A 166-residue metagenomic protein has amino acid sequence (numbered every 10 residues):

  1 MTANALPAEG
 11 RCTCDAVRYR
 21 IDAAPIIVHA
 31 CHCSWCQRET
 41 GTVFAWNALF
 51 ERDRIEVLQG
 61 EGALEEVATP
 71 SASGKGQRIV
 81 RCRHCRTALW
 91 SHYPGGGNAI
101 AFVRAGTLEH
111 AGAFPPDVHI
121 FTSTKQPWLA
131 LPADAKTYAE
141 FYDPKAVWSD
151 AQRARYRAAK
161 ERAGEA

Functional and structural regions predicted by a protein language model:
M1-R11, A16-A166: A short Gly-Trp-Pro
